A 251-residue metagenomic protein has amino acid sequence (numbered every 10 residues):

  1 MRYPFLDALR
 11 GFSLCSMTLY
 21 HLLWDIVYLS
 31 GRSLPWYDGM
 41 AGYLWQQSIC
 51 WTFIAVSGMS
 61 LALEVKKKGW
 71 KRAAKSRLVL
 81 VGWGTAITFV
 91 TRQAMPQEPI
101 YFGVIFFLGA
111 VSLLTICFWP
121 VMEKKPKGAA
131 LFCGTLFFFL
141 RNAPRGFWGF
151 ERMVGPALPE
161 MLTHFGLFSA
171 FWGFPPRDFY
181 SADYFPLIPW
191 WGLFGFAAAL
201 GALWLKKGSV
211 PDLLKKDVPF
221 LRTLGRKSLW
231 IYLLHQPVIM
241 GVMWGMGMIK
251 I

Functional and structural regions predicted by a protein language model:
M1-I251: Alpha-helical transmembrane segments and their immediate juxtamembrane cytosolic regions
